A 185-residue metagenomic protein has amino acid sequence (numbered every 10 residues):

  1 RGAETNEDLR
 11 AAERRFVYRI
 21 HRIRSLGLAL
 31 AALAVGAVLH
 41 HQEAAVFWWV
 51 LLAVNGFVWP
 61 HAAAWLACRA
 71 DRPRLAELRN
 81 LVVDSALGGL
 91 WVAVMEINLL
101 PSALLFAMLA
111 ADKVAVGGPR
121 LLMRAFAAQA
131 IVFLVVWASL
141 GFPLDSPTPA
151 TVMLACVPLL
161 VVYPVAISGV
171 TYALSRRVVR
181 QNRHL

Functional and structural regions predicted by a protein language model:
R1-A11, V83, S102-L105, I131-V132 (+1 more regions): N-terminal sensory and localization modules of signal-transduction and trafficking proteins
R1-A76: N-terminal juxtamembrane segment and adjoining first transmembrane helix
G27, A31, V58-W59, L87 (+2 more regions): Alpha-helical transmembrane segments of multipass membrane proteins
L33-V54, C68-E77, M95-L99, A115-V178: Alpha-helical transmembrane segments and their interfaces in multipass membrane proteins
E77-G89: Transmembrane alpha-helical segments of multi-pass membrane proteins
S85, L104-M108, V157-V161, V165: Alpha-helical transmembrane segments of multi-pass membrane proteins
A86-E96, L104-L122: Generic transmembrane alpha-helix motif of multi-pass integral membrane proteins
R177-L185: Short, charged amphipathic alpha-helical "coupling" segments at sensory-output junctions in signaling proteins
